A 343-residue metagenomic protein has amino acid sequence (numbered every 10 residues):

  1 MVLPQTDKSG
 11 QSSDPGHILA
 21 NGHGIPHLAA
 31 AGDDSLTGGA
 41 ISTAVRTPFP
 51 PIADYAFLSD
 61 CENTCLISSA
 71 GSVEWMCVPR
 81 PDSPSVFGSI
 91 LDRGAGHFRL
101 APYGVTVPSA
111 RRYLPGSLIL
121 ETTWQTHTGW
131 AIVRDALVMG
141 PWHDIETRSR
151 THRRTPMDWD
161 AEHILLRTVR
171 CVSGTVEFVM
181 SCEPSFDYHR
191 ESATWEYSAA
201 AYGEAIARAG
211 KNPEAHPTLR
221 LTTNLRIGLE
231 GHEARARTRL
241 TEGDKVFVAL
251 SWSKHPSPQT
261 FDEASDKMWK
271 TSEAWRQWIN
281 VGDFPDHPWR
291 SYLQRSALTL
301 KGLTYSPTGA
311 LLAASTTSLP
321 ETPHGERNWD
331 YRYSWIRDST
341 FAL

Functional and structural regions predicted by a protein language model:
V2-L343: Acidic, mature catalytic/reactive cores of soluble proteins
